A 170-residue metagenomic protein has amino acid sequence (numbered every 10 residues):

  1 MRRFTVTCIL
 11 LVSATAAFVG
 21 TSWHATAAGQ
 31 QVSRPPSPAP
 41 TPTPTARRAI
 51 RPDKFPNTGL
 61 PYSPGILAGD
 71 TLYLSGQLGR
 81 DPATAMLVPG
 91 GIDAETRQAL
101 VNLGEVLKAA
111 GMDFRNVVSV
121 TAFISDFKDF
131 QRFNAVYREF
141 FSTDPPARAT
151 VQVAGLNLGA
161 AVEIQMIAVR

Functional and structural regions predicted by a protein language model:
R3-V101, E105-V118, I124-R170: N-terminal presequence-like segments and the immediate start of the first folded domain
